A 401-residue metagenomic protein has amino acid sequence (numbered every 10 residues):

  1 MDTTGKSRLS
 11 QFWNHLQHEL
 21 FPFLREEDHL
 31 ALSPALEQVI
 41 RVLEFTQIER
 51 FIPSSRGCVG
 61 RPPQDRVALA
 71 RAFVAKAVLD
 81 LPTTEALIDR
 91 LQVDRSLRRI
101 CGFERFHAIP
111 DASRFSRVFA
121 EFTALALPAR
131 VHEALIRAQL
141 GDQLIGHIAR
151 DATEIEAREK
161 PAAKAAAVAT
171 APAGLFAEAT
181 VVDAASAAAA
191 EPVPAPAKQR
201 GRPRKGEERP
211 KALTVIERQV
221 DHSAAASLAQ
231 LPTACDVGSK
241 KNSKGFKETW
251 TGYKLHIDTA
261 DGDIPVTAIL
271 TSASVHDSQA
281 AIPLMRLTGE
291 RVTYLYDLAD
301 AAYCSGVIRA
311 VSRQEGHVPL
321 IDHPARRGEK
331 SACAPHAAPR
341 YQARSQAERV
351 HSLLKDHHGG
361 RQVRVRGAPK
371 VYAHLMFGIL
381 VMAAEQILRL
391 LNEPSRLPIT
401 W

Functional and structural regions predicted by a protein language model:
M1-R50, R389-W401: Charged, often Cys/His-bearing segments associated with DNA-binding zinc-finger transcription factors
L30-A75, L79: Basic, short loop/linker segments at the boundary and entry of helix-turn-helix/winged-helix-like folds
C58-V67, G245-E248, V365-L375: Structural motif
P62-R130: Short, positively charged, Gly/Tyr-enriched micro-motifs that form contact patches at catalytic or ligand/partner
A112-A301, G306-E315: Polybasic low-complexity intrinsically disordered regions
A310, A337-W401: Basic, amphipathic alpha-helical segments enriched in Lys/Arg and hydrophobic/aromatic residues
E315-H323: Short hydrophobic/aromatic-enriched beta-strand-loop microsegments
G328-P335: Short, charged, surface-exposed secondary-structure boundary motifs
